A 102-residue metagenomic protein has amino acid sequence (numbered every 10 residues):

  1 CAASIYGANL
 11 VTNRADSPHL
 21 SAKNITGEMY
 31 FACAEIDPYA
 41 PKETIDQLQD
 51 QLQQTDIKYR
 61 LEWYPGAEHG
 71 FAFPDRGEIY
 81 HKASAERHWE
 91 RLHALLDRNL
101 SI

Functional and structural regions predicted by a protein language model:
C1-N9: A conserved short beta-strand
Y6, C33-E35: N-terminal Rossmann-fold cofactor-binding loop
L10-L20: Alpha-helical scaffolding within the catalytic cores of extracellular/periplasmic polymer-degrading hydrolases
T12, I36-A40: Acidic catalytic loop of the alpha/beta-hydrolase fold
D16-P18, P41-Q51: Short alpha-helix in the alpha/beta-hydrolase fold that links the catalytic acid
H19-K23, L48-Q49, E78-H81: Short, hinge-like loop/turn segments at secondary-structure boundaries
I25, F31-C33: Short beta-strand/loop motif that positions the catalytic acidic residue of the alpha/beta-hydrolase fold
Q53-I102: C-terminal catalytic histidine-bearing segment of alpha/beta-hydrolase fold enzymes
